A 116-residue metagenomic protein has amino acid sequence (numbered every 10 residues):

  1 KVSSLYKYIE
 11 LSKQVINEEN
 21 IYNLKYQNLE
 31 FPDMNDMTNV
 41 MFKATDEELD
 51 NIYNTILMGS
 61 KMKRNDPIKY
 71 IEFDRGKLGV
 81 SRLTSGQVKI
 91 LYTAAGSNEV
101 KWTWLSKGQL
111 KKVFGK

Functional and structural regions predicted by a protein language model:
K1-K116: Positively charged, low-complexity terminal tracts and the immediately adjacent first secondary-structure elements
